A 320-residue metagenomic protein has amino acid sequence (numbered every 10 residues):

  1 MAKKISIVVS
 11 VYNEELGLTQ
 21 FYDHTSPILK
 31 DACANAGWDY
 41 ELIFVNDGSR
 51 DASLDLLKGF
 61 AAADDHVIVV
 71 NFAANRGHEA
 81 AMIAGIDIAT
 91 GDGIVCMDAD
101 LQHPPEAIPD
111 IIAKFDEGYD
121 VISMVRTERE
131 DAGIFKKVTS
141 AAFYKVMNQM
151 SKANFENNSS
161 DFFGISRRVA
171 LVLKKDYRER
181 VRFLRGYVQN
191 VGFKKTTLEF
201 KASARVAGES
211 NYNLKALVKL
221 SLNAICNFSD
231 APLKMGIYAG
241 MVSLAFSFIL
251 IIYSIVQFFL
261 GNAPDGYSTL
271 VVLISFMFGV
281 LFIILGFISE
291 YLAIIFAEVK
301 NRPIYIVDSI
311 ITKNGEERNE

Functional and structural regions predicted by a protein language model:
M1-P27, D31, N35-W38, E317: N-proximal low-complexity "stem/linker" segments adjacent to membrane-targeting elements
A2-K4, R185-E320: Hydrophobic helical membrane-anchoring modules
E14-G17, S49, P104: Donor nucleotide-sugar binding loop of glycosyltransferases
C33, Y40-I43, L54-I88: Conserved donor nucleotide-binding strand/loop of the catalytic core
I43-L54, L101-Q102: A conserved acidic beta->alpha catalytic loop
F72, M97-A99: Catalytic metal- and UDP-sugar-binding loop of GT-A-like glycosyltransferases, i.e., residues flanking the conserved
F72-A74, H78-I88, P105-R182, S203-L222: Acceptor/aglycone-binding surface of glycosyltransferases and processive sugar-polymer synthases
I94: Short aromatic/hydrophobic "clamp" motif used to bind/position activated sugar donors
